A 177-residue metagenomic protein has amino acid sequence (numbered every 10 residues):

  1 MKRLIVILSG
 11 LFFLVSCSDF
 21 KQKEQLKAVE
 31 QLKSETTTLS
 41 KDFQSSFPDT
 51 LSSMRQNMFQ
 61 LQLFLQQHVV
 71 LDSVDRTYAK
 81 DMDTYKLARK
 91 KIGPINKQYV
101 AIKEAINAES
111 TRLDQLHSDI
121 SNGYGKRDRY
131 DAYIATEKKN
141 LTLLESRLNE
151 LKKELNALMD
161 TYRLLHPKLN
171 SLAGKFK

Functional and structural regions predicted by a protein language model:
M1-C17: Sec-dependent bacterial lipoprotein signal peptides
L4-I5, Q56, V70, T77 (+2 more regions): Alpha-helical protein-protein interaction elements
L11-F12, D19, L63, T84 (+1 more regions): Intrinsic disorder/low-structure terminal segments
C17-K80: Immediate post-signal-peptide N-terminus of mature secreted/exported proteins
M58, M82-Y85, L141, F176: Generic L/I/V-rich hydrophobic alpha-helical segments across diverse proteins
D75-G93: Short, glycine/alanine-rich amphipathic alpha-helical segment that often forms an alpha-turn-alpha hairpin
K91-K177: Extracytoplasmic electrostatic interaction patches
